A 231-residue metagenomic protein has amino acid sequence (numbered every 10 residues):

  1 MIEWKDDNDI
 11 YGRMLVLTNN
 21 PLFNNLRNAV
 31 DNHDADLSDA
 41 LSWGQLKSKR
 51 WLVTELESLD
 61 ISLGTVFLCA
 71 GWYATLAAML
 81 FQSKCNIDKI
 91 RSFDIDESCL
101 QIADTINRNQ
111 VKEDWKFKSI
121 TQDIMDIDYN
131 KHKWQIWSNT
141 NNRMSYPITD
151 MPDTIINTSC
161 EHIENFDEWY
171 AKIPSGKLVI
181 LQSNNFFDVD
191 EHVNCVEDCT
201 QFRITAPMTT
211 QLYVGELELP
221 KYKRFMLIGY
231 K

Functional and structural regions predicted by a protein language model:
M1-G64: S-adenosyl-L-methionine
I61-T75: Conserved class I S-adenosyl-L-methionine
G64, P152-D153, K177: Conserved acidic residues
Y73-I87: Conserved SAM-binding loop of SAM-dependent methyltransferases across substrates and taxa, primarily the Class I
D88-I95: Conserved SAM-binding motif I beta-strand of class I
S98: Conserved Rossmann-like nucleotide-cofactor binding loop
Q101-T154: S-adenosyl-L-methionine
E164-K231: C-terminal substrate-binding/active-site "lid" region of AdoMet-derived donor-dependent transferases
